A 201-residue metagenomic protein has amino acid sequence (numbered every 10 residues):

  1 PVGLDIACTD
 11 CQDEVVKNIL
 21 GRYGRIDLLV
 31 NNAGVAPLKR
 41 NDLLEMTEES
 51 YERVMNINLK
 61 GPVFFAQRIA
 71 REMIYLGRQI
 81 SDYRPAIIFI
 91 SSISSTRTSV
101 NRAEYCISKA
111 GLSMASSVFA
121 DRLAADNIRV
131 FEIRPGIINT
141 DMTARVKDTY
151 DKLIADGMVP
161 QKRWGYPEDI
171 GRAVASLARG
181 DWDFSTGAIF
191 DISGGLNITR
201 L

Functional and structural regions predicted by a protein language model:
A36, R40, G157, A175 (+1 more regions): Short C-terminal tail/terminal secondary-structure segment of NAD(P)H-dependent dehydrogenase/reductase domains
R40-L43, T47-E52, A155: Substrate-binding pocket helix/loop in short-chain dehydrogenase/reductase
A66, S108, S116: Active-site helix of classical SDR
R71, A120-R122: Alpha-helical segment proximal to the catalytic Tyr-Lys
S92: Residue(s) in the substrate-gating loop at a strand-loop-helix junction that position the organic substrate next
A124-R129, S185-G187: Short, small/polar-rich loop/turn modules that mediate ligand/substrate recognition or access, typified
V159-I170: A conserved structural motif in NAD(P)-dependent oxidoreductases
